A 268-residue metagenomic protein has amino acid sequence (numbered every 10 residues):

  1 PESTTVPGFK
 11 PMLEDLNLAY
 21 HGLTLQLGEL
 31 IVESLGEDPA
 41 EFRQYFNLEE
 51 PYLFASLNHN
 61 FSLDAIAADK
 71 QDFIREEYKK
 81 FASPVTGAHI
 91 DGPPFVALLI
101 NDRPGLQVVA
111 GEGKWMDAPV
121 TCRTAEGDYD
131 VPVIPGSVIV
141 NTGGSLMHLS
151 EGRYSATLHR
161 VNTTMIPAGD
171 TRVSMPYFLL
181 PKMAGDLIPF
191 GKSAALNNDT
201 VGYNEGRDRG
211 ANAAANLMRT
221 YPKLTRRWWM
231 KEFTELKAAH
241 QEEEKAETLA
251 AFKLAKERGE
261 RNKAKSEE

Functional and structural regions predicted by a protein language model:
P1-L18: Non-heme Fe(II)-dependent double-stranded beta-helix
H21, L25-E268: C-terminal flanking tails of non-heme Fe-dependent oxygenases
